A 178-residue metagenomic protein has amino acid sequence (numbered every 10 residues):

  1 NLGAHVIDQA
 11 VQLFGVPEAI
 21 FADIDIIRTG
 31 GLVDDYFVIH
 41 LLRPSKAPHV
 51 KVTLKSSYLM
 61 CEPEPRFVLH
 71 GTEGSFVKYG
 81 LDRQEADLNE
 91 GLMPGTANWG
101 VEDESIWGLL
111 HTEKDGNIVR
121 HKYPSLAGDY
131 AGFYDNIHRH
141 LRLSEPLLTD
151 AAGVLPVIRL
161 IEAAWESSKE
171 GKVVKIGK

Functional and structural regions predicted by a protein language model:
N1-K51, K55-E64, V68, G80-D82 (+1 more regions): Rossmann-like dinucleotide-binding domain that binds NAD(P)(H)
H5, P146-T149, R159: Short, conserved clusters of charged catalytic residues that mark active-site and nucleotide-handling motifs
Q9-Q12, N136-H140, A163: Residue-level signal for well-ordered alpha-helical scaffold segments within enzymatic catalytic domains
G15, R139-L143, K169: Residues at helix-coil transition
V16, K46-V50, G74-S75, D115-N117 (+2 more regions): Short acidic/polar mixed-charge low-complexity motifs
V68-A152: C-terminal glycine/acidic-rich active-site capping loop/insertion
L155-S168: C-terminal hydrophobic helical "lid"/dimerization subdomain of Rossmann-like NAD(P)H-dependent oxidoreductases
E166-K178: C-terminal capping/lid region of NAD(P)-dependent oxidoreductase domains
